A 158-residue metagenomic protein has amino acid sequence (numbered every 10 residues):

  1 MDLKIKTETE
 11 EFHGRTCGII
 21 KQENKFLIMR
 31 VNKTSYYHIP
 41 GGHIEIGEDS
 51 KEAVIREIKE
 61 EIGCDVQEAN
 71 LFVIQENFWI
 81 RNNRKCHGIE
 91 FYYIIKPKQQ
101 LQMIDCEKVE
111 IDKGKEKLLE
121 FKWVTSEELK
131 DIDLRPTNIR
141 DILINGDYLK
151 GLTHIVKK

Functional and structural regions predicted by a protein language model:
M1-C17: Acidic, metal-coordinating catalytic segment for phosphate/diphosphate chemistry, firing primarily on the Nudix
H13-C17, G88-Y92, L118: Short hydrophobic/aromatic beta-strand or adjacent loop that forms the aromatic wall/cage of a ligand/substrate-binding
I20, I94-K96, W123-T125: Short, well-ordered beta-strand micro-motif
Q22-E60: Conserved Nudix-box catalytic region and its N-terminal flanking loop in Nudix hydrolases and closely related
K33-S35, Q67, H87-F91: A generic structural signal for short beta-strands and their flanking turns/coil linkers
S35-Y37, Q102-M103, V109-K158: Nudix hydrolase/Nudix homology domain
D65-I74: A short coil-to-beta-strand element that immediately follows conserved catalytic motifs
W79-C106: Active-site-adjacent beta-strand/loop module that shapes the phosphate/pyrophosphate-binding cleft
